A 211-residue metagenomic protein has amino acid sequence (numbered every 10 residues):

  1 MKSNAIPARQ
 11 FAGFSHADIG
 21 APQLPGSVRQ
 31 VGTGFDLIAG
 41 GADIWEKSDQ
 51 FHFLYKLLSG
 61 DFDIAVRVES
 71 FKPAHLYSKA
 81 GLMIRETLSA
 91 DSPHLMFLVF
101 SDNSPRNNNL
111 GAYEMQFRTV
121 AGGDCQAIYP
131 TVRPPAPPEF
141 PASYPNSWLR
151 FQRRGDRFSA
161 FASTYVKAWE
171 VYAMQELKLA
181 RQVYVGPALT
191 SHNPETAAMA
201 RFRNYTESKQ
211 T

Functional and structural regions predicted by a protein language model:
M1-T211: Extracellular glycan-recognition regions
